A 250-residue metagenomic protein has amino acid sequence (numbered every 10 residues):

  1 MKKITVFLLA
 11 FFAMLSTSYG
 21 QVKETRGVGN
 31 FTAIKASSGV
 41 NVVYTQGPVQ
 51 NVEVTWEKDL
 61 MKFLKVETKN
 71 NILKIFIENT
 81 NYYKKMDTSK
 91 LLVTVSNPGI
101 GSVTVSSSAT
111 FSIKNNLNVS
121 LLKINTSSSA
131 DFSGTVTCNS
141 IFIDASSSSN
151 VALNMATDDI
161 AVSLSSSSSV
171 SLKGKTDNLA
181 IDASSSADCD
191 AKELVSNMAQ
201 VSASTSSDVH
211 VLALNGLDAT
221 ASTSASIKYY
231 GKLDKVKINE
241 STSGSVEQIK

Functional and structural regions predicted by a protein language model:
T5-A10, S18-T126, T135-F142, A152-N154 (+6 more regions): Acidic (Asp/Glu) and glycine-rich low-complexity loops/linkers that are typically intrinsically disordered
L153-K250: Short, surface-exposed interaction patches in beta-rich subdomains that mediate adhesion/assembly near membranes
